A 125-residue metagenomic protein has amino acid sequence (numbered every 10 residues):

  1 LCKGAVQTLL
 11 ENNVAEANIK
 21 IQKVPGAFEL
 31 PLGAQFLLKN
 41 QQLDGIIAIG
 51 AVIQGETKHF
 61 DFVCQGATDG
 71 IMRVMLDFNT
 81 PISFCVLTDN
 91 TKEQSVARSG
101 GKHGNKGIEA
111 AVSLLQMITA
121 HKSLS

Functional and structural regions predicted by a protein language model:
L1-P25: Glycine-rich phosphate/diphosphate-binding loop of Rossmann-like nucleotide-binding domains
K3, V24-F28, D61, Q65 (+1 more regions): Electropositive phosphate-/nucleotide-binding environments in soluble metabolic enzymes
Q22-N40, L87, T91-K92: Glycine-rich oxoanion-binding loops at beta->alpha junctions
E29-I71: Glycine-rich phosphate-binding loop
D61-T88, A97: Short, acidic/small-residue loops that bind anionic groups at enzyme active sites
N90-G104: Phosphate-binding/catalytic loops
G104-S125: A charged, well-structured terminal subsegment
